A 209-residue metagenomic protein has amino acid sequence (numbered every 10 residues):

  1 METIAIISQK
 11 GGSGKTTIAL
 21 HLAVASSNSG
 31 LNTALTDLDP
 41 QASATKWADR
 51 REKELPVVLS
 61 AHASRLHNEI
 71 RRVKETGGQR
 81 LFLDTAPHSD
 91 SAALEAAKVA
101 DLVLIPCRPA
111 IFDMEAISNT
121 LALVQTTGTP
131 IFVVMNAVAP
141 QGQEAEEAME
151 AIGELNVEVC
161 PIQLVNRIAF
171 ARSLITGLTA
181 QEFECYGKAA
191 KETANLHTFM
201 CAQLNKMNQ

Functional and structural regions predicted by a protein language model:
M1-L31: Walker A (P-loop) phosphate-binding motif
L22-H67, E75: N-terminal phosphate/diphosphate-binding loop that engages ATP/GTP or pyrophosphate donors across diverse enzyme folds
L35, L83, I105, V133-M135: Structural beta-sheet core signal
D39, H62, V73-A93, C107-R108: Switch II (G3) loop of P-loop NTPases
V99-S118, A139: Conserved Switch II/interswitch segment of TRAFAC-class P-loop GTPases
M114-N136: Conserved C-terminal guanine-recognition region of P-loop GTPase G domains, centered on the G4
A139, E150-L178: Beta-strand-loop-alpha "switch" segments that mediate conformational coupling across diverse proteins
L174-K191: C-terminal boundary of histidine-terminating zinc-finger modules
